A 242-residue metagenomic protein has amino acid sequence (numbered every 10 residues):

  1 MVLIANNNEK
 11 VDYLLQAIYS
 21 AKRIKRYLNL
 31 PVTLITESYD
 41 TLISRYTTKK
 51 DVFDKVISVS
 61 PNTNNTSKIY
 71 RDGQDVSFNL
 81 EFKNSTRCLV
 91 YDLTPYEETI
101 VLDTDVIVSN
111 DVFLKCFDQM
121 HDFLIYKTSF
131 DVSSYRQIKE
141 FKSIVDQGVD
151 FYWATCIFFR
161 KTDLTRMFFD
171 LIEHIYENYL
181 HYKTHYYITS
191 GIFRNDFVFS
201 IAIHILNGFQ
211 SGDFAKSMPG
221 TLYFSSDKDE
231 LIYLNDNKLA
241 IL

Functional and structural regions predicted by a protein language model:
M1-L242: Glycosyltransferase catalytic domains, chiefly GT-A lineage
